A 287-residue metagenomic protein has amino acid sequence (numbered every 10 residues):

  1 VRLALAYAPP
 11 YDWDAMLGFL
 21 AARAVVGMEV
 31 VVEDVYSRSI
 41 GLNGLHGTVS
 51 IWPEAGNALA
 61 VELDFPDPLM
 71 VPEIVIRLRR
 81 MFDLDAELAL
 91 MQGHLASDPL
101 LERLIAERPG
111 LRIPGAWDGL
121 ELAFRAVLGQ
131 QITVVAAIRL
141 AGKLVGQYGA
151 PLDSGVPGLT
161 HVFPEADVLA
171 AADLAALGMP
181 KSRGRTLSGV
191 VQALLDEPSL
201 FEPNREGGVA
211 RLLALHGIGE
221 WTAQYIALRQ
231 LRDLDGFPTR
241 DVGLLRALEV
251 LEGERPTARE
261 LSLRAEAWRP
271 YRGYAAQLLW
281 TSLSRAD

Functional and structural regions predicted by a protein language model:
V1-D287: HhH-family (HhH-GPD) DNA N-glycosylase catalytic core used in base-excision repair
